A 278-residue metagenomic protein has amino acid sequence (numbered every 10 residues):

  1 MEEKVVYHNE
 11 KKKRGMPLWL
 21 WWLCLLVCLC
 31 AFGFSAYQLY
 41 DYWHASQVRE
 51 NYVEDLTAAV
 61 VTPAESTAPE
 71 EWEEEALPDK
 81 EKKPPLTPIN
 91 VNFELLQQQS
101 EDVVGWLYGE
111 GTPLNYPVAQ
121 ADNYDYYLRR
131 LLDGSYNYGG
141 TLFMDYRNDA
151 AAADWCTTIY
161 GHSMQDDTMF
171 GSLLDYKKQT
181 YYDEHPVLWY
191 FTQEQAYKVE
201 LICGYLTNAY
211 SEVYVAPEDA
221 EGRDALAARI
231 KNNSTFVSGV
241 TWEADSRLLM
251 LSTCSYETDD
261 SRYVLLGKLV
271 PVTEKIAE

Functional and structural regions predicted by a protein language model:
M1-P17: N-terminal Lys/Arg-rich, disordered targeting/topogenic segments
M16-C30: Alpha-helical transmembrane segments
F32-E278: Solvent-exposed, non-transmembrane regions of membrane-associated and secreted proteins
